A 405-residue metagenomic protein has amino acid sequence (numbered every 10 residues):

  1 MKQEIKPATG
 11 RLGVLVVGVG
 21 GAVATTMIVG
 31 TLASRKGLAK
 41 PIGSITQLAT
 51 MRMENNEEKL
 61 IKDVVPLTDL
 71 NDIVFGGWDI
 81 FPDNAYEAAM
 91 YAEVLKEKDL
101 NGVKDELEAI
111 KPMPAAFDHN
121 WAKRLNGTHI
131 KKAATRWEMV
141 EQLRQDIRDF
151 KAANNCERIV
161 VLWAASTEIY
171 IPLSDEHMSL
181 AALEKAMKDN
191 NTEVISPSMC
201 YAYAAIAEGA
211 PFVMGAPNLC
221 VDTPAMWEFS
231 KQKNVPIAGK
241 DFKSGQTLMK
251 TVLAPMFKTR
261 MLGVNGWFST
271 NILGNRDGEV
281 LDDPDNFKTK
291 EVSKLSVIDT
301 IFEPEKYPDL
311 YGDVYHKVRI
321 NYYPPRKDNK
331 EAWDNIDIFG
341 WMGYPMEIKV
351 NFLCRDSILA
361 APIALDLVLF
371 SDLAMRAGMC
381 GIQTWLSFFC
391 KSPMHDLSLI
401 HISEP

Functional and structural regions predicted by a protein language model:
K2, G10-V19, V23-T251, P255-M256 (+1 more regions): N-terminal Rossmann-like NAD(P) cofactor-binding subdomain of oxidoreductases, focused on the glycine-rich
L15-G18, A22, E228, Q246-T384: Active-site-lining helix/loop region of Rossmann-like oxidoreductase modules
T25, V221, Y322-P325, F388-S392: Generic structural "secondary-structure junction" signal
A39-K40, N155, R376-M379, M394 (+1 more regions): Residue-level signal for secondary-structure boundary elements
L373, W385-S398: C-terminal non-catalytic interaction/assembly regions of soluble proteins
S398-P405: Residue-level detector of conserved catalytic or cofactor/ligand-binding positions in enzyme active sites
